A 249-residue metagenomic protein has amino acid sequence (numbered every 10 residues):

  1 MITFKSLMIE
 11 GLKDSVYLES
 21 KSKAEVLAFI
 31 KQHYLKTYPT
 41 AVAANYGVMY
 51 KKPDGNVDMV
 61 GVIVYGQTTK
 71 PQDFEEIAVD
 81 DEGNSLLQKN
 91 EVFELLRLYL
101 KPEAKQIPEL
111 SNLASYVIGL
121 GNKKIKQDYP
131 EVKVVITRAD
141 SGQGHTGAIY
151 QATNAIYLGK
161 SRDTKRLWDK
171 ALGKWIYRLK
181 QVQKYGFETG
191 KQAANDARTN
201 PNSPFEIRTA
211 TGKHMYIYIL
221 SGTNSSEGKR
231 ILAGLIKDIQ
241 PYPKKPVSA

Functional and structural regions predicted by a protein language model:
M1-D14, N224-S226, K244-A249: Charge-dense, intrinsically disordered terminal/linker segments
S6-V42: Short amphipathic alpha-helix that is part of the acyltransferase structural core
S15-V16, T209, D238, P246: A positional "C-terminalness" feature that preferentially activates on distal terminal regions of long, nucleic
E19-S20, Q67-E206: Acyl-donor binding region in acyl/amide transferases
I30, V42-Q67: Conserved beta-hairpin
A43, T211-Y216: Short hydrophobic/aromatic beta-strand or adjacent loop that forms the aromatic wall/cage of a ligand/substrate-binding
I217-G222: Short beta-strand-to-coil "C-cap" segments at the C-terminal boundary of structured domains/repeats, marking
K229-A249: Short, cationic low-complexity segments
